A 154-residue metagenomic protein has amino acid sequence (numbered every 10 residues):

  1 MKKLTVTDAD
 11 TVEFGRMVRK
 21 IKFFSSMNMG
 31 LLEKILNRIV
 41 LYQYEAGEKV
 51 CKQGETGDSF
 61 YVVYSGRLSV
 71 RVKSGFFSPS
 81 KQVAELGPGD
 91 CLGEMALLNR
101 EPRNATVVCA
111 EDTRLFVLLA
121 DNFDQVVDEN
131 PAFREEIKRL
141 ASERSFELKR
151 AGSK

Functional and structural regions predicted by a protein language model:
M1-K154: Cytosolic regulatory regions built on CNB/CRP/Popeye-like sensor folds
